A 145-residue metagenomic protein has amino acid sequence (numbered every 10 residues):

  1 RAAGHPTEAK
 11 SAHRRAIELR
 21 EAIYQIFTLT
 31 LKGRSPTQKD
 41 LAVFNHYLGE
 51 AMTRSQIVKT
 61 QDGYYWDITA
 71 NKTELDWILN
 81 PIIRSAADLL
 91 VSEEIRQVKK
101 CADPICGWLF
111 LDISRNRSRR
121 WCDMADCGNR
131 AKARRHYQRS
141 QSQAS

Functional and structural regions predicted by a protein language model:
R1-K99, G107, S145: Short helix-coil boundary/hinge micro-motifs
Q61, D103, S114: Residue-level "edge-of-site" marker
E94-K100, F110-S118, R134, Q138: Short conserved catalytic/interaction loops centered on acidic-Pro-aromatic/His motifs
C101, C106, C122: Append "Primarily bacterial transcriptional regulators
I105-F110, D126, A131: Cys/His-rich microdomains that often coordinate metals
R117-G128: Cysteine-rich micro-motifs
G128-Q143: Basic DNA-binding region of bZIP-type proteins
